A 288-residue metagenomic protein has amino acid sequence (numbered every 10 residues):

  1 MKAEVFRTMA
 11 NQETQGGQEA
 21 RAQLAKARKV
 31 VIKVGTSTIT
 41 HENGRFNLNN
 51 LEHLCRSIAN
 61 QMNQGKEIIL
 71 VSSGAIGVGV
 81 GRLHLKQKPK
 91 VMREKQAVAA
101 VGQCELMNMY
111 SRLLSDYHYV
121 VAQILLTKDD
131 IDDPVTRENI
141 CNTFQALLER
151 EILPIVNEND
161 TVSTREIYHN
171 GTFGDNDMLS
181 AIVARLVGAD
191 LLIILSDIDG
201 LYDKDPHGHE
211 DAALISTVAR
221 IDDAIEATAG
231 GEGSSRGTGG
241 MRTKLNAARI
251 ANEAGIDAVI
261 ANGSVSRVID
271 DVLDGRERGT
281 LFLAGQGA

Functional and structural regions predicted by a protein language model:
K2-K88, M92-V120, I124-A288: C-terminal catalytic "cap/lid" subdomain
